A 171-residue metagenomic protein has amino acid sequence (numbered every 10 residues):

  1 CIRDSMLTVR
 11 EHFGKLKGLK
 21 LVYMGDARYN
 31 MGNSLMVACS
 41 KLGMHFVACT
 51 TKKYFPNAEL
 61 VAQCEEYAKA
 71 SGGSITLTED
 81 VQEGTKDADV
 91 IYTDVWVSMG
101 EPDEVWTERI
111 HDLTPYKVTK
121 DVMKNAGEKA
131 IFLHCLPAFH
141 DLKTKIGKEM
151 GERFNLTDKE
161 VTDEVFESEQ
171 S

Functional and structural regions predicted by a protein language model:
C1-I2: Short, small-residue-biased leader/transition segments that mark boundaries at the very start of proteins
E11-T93, M99: Glycine-rich phosphate/diphosphate-binding loop of Rossmann-like nucleotide-binding domains
A38, V122, E164: Hydrophobic/aromatic ligand-binding patch that stacks against planar heteroaromatic rings of cofactors or nucleotides
L42, A126-E128, E167-E169: Short, structured coil segments at secondary-structure junctions
E65-V161: Rossmann-like adenosine-cofactor binding region
V161-S171: Short helix/strand-capping connector loops at secondary-structure junctions
